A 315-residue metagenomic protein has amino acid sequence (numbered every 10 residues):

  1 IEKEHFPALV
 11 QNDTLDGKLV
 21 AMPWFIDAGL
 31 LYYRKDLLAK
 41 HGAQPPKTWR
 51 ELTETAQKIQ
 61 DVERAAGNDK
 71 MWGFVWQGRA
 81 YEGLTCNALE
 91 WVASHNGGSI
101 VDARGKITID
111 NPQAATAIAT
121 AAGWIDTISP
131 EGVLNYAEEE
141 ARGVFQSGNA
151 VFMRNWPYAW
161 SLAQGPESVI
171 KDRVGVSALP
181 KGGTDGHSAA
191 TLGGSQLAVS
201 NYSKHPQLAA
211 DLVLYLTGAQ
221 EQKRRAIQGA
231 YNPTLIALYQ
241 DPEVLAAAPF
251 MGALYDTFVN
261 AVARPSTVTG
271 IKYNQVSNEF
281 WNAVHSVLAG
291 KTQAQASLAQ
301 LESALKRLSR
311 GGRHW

Functional and structural regions predicted by a protein language model:
I1-A28, D69-K70, L84-T85, K171-L179 (+2 more regions): Hinge/lid segment of periplasmic solute-binding proteins
I1-H5, R64, G73, G78-Y81 (+7 more regions): Short, solvent-exposed loop/beta-turn-alpha elements that line the ligand-binding surface or hinge of extracytoplasmic
Q11, L15-W24, G29, T53-K106 (+1 more regions): Extracytoplasmic/periplasmic solute-binding protein
D36-P46, V62, G98-S99, D126-T127 (+1 more regions): Short helix-loop capping/hinge motifs at secondary-structure junctions, enriched in acidic/polar residues
W49-E54, V133-Q146: Short helix-initiation/N-cap motifs at beta->coil->alpha
A56-K58, A103-N135, L179: Glycine-centered hinge/linker elements that transmit conformational signals in sensory and ligand-binding systems
V151-N155: Paired acidic/hydrophobic, glycine-rich loop segments that form the ligand-binding mouth/hinge of periplasmic-binding
Y158-K171, G182-N282, G312-W315: C-terminal lobe and pocket-closing loops of periplasmic/extracytoplasmic Venus-flytrap solute-binding proteins
